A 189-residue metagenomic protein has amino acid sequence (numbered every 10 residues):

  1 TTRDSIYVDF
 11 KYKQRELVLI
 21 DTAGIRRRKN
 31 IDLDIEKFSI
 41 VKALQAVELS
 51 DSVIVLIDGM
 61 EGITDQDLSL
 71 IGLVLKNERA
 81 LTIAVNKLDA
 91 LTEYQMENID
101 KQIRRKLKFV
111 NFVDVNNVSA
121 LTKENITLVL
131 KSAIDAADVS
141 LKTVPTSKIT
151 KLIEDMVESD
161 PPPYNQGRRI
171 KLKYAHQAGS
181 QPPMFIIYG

Functional and structural regions predicted by a protein language model:
T1-I20, R28-V41, Q45, L49-L56 (+1 more regions): C-terminal-of-GTPase-core extension/linker across diverse P-loop GTPases
